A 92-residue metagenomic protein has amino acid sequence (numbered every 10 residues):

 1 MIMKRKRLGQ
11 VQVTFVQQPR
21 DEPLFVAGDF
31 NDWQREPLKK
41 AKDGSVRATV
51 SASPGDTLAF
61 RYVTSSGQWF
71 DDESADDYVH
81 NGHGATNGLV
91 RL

Functional and structural regions predicted by a protein language model:
K4-T57, S65-L92: Aromatic-rich carbohydrate-binding modules that target alpha-glucans
